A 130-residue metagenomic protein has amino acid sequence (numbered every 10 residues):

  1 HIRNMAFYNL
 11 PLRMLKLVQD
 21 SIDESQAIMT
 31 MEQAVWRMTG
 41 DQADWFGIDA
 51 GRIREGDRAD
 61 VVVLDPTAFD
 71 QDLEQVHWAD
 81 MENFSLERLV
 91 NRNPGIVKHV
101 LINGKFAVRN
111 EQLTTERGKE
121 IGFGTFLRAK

Functional and structural regions predicted by a protein language model:
H1-Q71: His/Asp/Glu-enriched, well-ordered alpha-helical/loop segment that forms or immediately abuts the divalent-metal
L10-P11, R117-F126: Cofactor-binding beta-sheet edge motifs in enzyme active sites
L15, Q19-I22, Q26, G47 (+5 more regions): Residue-level detector of solvent-exposed, low-hydrophobicity positions
Q26-Q33, E87-G95, F126: Glycine-rich, flexible loop segments associated with nucleotide phosphate handling
G51, K98-H99, F106, T125-K130: Ligand-binding pocket scaffold of soluble enzyme catalytic domains
V63-K119: C-terminal cap of metal-dependent C-N hydrolases
